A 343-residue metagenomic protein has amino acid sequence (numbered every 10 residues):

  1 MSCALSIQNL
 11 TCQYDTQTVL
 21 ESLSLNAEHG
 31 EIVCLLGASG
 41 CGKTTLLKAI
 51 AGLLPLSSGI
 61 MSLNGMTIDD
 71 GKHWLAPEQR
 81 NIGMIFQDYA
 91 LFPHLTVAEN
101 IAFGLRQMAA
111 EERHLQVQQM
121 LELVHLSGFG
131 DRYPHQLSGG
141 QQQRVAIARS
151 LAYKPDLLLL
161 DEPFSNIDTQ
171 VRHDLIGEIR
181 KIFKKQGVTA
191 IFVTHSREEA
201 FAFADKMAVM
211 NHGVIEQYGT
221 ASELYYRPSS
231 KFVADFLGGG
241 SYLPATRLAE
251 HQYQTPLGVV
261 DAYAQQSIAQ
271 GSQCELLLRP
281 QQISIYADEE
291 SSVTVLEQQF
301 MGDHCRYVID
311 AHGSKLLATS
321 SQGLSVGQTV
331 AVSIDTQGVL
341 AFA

Functional and structural regions predicted by a protein language model:
V33-C34, M84: Short beta-strand immediately N-terminal to the Walker A/P-loop
L36-A38: The feature captures the beta-strand-to-loop junction immediately N-terminal to the Walker
A51: Helix-to-loop junction immediately C-terminal to a conserved catalytic motif
G59-D70: Conserved ABC transporter NBD signature motif
P77, N81-G83, Q87, L91-F232: ABC ATPase nucleotide-binding domains
G240, E250-A343: Non-catalytic connector elements of ABC transporters
